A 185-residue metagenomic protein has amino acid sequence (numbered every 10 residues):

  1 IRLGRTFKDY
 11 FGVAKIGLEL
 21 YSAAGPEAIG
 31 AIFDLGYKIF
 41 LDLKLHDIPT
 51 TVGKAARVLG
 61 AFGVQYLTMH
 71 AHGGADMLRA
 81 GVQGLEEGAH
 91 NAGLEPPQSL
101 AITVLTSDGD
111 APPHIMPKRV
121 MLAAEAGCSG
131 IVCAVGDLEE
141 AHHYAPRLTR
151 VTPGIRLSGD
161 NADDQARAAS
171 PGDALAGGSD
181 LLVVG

Functional and structural regions predicted by a protein language model:
I1-T6, Y10: N-terminal glycine-rich anion-binding loop in soluble enzyme alpha/beta folds
D9, L35, F62, A126 (+1 more regions): Structural motif
V13-Y66: Metabolite-binding pocket within alpha/beta catalytic cores that recognizes anionic/polar moieties
A14, K44, L67, A123 (+2 more regions): Conserved, mostly hydrophobic/aromatic
I39-F40, S99, R150, L182: Hydrophobic beta-strand scaffold residues
L41, T50-L59, D160-D180: Catalytic cores of alpha/beta
D47-T149, I155-A162: Conserved anion-binding
